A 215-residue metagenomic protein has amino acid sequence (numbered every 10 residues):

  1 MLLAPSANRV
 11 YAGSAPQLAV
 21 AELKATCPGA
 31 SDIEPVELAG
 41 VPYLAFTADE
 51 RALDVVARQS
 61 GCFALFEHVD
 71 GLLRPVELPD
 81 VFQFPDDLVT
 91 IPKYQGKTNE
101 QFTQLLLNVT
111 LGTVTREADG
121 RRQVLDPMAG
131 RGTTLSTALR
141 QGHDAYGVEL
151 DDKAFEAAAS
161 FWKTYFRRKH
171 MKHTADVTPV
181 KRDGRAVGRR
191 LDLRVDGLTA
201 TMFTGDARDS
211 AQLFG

Functional and structural regions predicted by a protein language model:
M1-C27, G40-V41, F46-R51, Q59 (+2 more regions): Class I S-adenosyl-L-methionine-dependent methyltransferase catalytic core
C27-I33: Short amphipathic beta-strand starts and helix->beta connectors
I33-A39: Short beta-strand
V56: Short, charge-rich binding segments
